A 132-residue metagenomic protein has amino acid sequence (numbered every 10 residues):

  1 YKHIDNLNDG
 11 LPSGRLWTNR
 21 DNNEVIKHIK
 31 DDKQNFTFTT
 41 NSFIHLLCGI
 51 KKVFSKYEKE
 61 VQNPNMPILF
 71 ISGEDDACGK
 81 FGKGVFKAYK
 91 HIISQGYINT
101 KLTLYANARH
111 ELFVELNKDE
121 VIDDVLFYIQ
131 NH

Functional and structural regions predicted by a protein language model:
Y1-K33: Alpha/beta-hydrolase-fold enzymes
K27, H45-C48, K87, E120 (+1 more regions): Alpha-helical elements of Rossmann-like donor-binding domains used by nucleotide-donor carbohydrate transfer enzymes
T39-E60: Active-site nucleophile elbow and catalytic-triad environment of alpha/beta-hydrolase enzymes
Q62-I68, I98: Short, proline-enriched alpha-helix->beta-strand connector loops that line the catalytic pocket of alpha/beta-hydrolase
F70-S72: Short beta-strand/loop motif that positions the catalytic acidic residue of the alpha/beta-hydrolase fold
E74-A77, A108-R109: Acidic beta-to-alpha connecting loop that harbors the catalytic carboxylate
A77-K87: Conserved alpha/beta-hydrolase "acid-adjacent" motif
Q95, N99-H132: Catalytic active-site module of serine/aspartate enzymes centered on a nucleophile-bearing elbow/loop
